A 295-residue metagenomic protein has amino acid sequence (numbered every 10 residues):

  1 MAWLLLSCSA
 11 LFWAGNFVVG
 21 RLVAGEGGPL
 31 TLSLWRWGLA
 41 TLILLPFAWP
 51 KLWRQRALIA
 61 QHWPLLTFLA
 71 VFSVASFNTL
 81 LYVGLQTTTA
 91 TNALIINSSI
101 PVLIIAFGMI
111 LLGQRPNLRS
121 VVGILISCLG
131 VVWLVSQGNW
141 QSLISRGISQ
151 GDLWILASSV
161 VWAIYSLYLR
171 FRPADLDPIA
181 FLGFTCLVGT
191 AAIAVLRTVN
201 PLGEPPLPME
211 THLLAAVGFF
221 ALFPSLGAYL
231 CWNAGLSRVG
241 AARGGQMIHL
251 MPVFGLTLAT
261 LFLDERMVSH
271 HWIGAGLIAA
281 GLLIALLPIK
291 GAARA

Functional and structural regions predicted by a protein language model:
M1-L34, I144-F171, A191-A192, A295: Glycine-/small-residue-enriched transmembrane alpha-helix faces in small-molecule transporters and effluxers
F12, N16-F17, L45-N97, W133 (+1 more regions): Specific transmembrane alpha-helical segments of multi-pass solute transporters/efflux pumps, especially DMT/EamA
V18-E26, L85-Q86, V135-I148, T198-H212 (+2 more regions): Membrane-interface helix termini and inter-helical loops of multi-pass transporters
V23, L32, R36, G84 (+8 more regions): Hydrophobic/aromatic residues within transmembrane alpha-helices of multi-pass small-molecule transporters
G25-S76, L103-A106, V160-Y168, L182-P201 (+2 more regions): Transmembrane alpha-helices of multi-pass small-molecule transport proteins
S33-W35, N78, N92-S99, S166-A191 (+1 more regions): Helix-helix packing/entry segments at the starts of transmembrane helices
L44, F107, P116-G138, I193 (+3 more regions): Hydrophobic transmembrane alpha-helices of multi-pass small-molecule transport proteins
Q61-F68, P116-L129, L176-T185, G240: Cytoplasmic-side transmembrane-helix entry/capping segments in multi-pass membrane proteins
